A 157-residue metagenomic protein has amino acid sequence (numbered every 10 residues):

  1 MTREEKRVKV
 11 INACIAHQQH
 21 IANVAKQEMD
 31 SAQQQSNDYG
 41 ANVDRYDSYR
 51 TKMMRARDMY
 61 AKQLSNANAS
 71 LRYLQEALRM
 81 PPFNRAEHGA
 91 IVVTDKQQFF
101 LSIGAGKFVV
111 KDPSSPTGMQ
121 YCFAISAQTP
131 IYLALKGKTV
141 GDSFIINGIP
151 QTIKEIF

Functional and structural regions predicted by a protein language model:
M1-M80: N-terminal intrinsically disordered, low-complexity, charge/repeat-rich segments that act as generic
K6-K9, K26, K52, K62 (+5 more regions): Context-gated lysine
A61, A67, G89, Q98 (+1 more regions): Generic alpha-helical hydrophobic packing signal
M80-I145, Q151: Non-DNA-binding regulatory cores of transcription-related proteins, predominantly C-terminal effector-binding
I149-F157: Short, Lys/Arg- and Gly-enriched loop/turn segments at beta-strand edges
